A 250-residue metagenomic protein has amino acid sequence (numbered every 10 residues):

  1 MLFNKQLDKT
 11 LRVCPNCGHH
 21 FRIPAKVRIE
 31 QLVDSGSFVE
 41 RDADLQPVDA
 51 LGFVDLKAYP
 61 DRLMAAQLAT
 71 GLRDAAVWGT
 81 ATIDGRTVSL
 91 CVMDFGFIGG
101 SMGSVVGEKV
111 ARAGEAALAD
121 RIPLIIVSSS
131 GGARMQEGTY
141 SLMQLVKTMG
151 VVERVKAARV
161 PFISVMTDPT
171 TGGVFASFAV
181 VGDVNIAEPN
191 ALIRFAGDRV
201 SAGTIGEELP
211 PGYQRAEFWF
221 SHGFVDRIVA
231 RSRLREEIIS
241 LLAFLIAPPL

Functional and structural regions predicted by a protein language model:
M1-A75, T80-I83, L241-L250: Intrinsically disordered, low-complexity segments enriched in small/flexible residues
K5, M93, V127, V165-M166: Structural motif
R62-A65, A69-A75, G100-E115: Glycine-rich anion/phosphate-binding loops
Q67-L68, W78-T80, G114-E115, V152-E153 (+2 more regions): A generic local secondary-structure boundary/capping motif
A81-M93, K109-A133: A structural preference for short, pocket-lining loop segments at secondary-structure junctions
F95, M102-A111, Q144, V151: Conserved mixed alpha/beta catalytic, RNA-binding, or beta-rich assembly cores of soluble enzyme, regulatory
I98-S101, R134: Short small-residue beta-strand/loop micro-motif enriched in glycine and branched aliphatics
S128-L250: Conserved catalytic cores of soluble enzyme domains, especially glycine-rich substrate-binding beta-alpha loops
